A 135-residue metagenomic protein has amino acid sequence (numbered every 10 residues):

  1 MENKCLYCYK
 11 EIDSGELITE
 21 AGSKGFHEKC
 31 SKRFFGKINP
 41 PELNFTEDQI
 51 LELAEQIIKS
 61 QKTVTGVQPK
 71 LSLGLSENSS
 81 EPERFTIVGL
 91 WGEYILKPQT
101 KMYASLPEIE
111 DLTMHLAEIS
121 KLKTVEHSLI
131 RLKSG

Functional and structural regions predicted by a protein language model:
M1-D48: Regulatory N- and C-terminal appendages and interdomain linkers associated with kinase/kinase-like NTP transferase
Q49-G135: Conserved ATP-binding subdomain of kinase catalytic cores across diverse folds
